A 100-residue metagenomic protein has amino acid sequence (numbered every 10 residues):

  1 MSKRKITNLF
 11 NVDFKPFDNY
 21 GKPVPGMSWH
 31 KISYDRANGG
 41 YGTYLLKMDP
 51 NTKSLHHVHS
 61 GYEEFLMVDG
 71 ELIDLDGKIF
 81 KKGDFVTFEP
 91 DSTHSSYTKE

Functional and structural regions predicted by a protein language model:
M1-G40: A short, N-terminal "cap"/entry segment at the start of jelly-roll beta-barrel domains of the cupin/DSBH fold
M27, T43, Y62: Short coil/loop residues immediately preceding or within conserved phosphate-binding loops of NTP-utilizing enzyme
A37, P90-E100: Ligand-binding loop in jelly-roll beta-barrel domains
Y44-L46, S54-H59, D76-K78, S96-T98: Short histidine-centered beta-strand/loop micro-motifs that create catalytic or ligand/metal-coordination sites
H59-L75, K82: Glycine- and acidic-residue-biased ligand/ion/polar-headgroup-sensing regions
